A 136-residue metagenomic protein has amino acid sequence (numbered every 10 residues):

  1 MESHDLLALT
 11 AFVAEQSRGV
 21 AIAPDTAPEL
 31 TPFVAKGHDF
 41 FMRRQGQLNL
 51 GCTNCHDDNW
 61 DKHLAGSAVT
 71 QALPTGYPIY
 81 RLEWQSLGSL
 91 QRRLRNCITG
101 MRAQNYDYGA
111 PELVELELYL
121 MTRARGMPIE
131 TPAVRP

Functional and structural regions predicted by a protein language model:
M1-A35, D61, P78-N105, L113 (+1 more regions): Post-cleavage N-terminal segment of exported redox proteins
V34-R44: Short, intrinsically disordered, charge-biased short linear motifs at domain edges
M42-Q71, G100, Q104, R123-E130: Periplasmic/extracellular electron-transfer cofactor-ligation site, primarily the c-type cytochrome heme-c attachment
A72-P78: Active-site substrate-binding loop specific to GH73 endo-beta-N-acetylglucosaminidase modules in bacterial autolysins
